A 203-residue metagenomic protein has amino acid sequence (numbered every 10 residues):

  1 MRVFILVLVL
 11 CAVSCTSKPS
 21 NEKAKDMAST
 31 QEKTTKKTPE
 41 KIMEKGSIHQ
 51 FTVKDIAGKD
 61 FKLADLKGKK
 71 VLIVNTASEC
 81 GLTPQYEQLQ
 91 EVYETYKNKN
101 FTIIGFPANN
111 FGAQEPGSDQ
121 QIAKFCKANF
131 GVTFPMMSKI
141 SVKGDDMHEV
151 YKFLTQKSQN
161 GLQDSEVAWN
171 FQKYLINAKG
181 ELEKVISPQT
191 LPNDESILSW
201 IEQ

Functional and structural regions predicted by a protein language model:
M1-F4: Positively charged n-region of N-terminal signal peptides that target proteins for export
V13-S14: C-terminal motif of bacterial Sec signal peptides marking the signal peptidase cleavage site
S17-D26: Bacterial Sec signal peptide processing site at the extreme N-terminus
A28-A64, P84, E149: N-terminal "domain-start" segment that seeds a small globular fold
K62-P84, L89, T102-P107: Short active-site neighborhood of thiol/selenol oxidoreductases, capturing the structured segment around
N75, N100-S118, V132-G144: Thiol-based oxidoreductase modules, predominantly thioredoxin-like and allied folds used for disulfide exchange
Q120-W169: Short, internal strand/loop/helix patches that form the active-site neighborhood or redox-interaction surface
E149-K152, Q156-Q203: Thiol-/selenol-based redox modules, centered on thioredoxin-like and closely related oxidoreductase domains
